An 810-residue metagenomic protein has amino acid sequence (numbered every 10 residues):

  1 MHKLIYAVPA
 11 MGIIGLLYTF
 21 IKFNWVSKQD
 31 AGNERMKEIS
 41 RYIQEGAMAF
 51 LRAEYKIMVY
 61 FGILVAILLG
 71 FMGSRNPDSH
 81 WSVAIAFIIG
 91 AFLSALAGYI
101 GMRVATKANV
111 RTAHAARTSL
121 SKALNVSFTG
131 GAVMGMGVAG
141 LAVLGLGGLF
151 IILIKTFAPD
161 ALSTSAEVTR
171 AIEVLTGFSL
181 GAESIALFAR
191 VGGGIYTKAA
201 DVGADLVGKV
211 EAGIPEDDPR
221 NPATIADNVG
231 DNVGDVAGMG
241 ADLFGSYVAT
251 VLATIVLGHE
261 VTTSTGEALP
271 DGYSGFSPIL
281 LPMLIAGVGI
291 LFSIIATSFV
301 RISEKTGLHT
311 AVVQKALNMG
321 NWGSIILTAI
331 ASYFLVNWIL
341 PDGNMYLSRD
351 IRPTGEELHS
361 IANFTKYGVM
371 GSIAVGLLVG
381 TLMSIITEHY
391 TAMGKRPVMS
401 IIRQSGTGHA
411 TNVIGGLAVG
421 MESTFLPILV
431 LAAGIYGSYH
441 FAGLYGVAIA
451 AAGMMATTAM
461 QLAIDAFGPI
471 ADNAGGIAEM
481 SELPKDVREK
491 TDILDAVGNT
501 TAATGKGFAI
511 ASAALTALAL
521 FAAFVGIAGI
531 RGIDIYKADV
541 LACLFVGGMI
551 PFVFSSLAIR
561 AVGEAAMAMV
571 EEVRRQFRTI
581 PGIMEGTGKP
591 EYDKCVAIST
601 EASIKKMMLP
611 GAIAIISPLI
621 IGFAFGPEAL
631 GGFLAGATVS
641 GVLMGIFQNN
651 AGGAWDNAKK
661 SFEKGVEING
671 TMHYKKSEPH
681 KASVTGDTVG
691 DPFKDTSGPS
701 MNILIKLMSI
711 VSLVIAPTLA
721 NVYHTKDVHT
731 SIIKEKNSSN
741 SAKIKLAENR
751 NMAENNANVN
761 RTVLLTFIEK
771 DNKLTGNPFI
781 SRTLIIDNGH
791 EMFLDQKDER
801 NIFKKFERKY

Functional and structural regions predicted by a protein language model:
M1-E735: Hydrophobic packing and interface segments
V728-Y810: Short linear regulatory motifs and low-complexity interaction segments
